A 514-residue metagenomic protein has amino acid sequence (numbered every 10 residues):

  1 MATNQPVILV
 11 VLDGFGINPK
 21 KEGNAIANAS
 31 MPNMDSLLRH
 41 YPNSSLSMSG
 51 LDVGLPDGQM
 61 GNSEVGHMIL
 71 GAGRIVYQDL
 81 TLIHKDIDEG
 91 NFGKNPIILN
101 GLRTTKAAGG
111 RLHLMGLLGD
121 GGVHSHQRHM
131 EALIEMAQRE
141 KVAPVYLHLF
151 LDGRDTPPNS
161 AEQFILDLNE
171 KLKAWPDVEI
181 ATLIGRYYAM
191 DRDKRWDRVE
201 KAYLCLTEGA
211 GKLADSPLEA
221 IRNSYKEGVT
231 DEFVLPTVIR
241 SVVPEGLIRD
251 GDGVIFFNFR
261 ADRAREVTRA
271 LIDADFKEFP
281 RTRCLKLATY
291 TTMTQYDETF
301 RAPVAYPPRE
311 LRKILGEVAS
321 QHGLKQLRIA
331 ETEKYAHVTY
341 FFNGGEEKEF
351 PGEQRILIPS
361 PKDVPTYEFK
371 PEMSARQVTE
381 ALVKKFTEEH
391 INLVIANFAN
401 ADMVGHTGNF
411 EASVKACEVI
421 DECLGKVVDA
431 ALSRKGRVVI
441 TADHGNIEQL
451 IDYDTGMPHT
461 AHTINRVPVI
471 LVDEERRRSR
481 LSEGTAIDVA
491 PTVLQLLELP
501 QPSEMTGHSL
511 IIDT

Functional and structural regions predicted by a protein language model:
M1-T514: Feature captures the catalytic ectodomains and active-site-proximal regions of enzymes that hydrolyze or transfer
